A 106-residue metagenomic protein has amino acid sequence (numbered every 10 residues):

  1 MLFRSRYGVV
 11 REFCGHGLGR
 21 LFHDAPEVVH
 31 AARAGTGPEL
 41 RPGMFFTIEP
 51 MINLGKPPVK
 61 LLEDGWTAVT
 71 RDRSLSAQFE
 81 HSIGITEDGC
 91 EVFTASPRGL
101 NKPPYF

Functional and structural regions predicted by a protein language model:
M1-L2: Short, small-residue-biased leader/transition segments that mark boundaries at the very start of proteins
R11: Short, hydrophobic-rich beta-strand element in sensory/regulatory alpha-beta domains
C14-V28: Short, basic/aromatic beta-hairpin or loop at an interaction surface
A32-F106: Charged, cofactor-coupling segments
